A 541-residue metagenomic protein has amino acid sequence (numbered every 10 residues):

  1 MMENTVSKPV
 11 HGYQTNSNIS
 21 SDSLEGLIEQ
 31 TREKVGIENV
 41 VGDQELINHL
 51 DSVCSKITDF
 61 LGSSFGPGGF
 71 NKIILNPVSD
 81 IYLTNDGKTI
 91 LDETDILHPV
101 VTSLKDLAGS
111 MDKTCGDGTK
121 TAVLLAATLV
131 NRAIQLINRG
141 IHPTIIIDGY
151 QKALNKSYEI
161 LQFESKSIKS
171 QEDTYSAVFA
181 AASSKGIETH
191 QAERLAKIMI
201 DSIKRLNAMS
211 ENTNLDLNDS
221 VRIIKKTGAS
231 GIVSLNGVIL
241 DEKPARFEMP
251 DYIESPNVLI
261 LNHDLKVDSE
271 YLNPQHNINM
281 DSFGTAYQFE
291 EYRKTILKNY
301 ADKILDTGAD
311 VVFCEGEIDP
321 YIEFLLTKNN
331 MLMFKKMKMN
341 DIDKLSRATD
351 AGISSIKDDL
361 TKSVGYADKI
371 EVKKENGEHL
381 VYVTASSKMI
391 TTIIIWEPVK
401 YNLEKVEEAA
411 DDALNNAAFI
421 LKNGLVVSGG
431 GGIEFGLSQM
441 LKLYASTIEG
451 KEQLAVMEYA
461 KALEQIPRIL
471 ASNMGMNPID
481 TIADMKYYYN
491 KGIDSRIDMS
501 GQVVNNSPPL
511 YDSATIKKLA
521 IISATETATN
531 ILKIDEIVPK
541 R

Functional and structural regions predicted by a protein language model:
M2-L83, L154-P398, K405: Extended amphipathic alpha-helical scaffolds
G42-Q44, K88-T94, A108-G118, T144 (+4 more regions): A short glycine/serine-rich beta->alpha loop
I47-N48, D95-L97, I393-I394, V399-R541: Extended, low-charge hydrophobic alpha-helical regions
I47-T128: N-terminal cofactor/phosphate-binding cores enriched in small/glycine residues, especially glycine-rich loops such as
L61, A108, A133-I134, Y158-L161 (+7 more regions): A structural signal for well-ordered alpha-helices, especially hydrophobic packing surfaces of coiled-coils
G66, G116, G140, M199 (+5 more regions): Residue-level signature of catalytic and energy-coupling elements of molecular machines, predominantly ATP/GTP-dependent
G109, L129-I141: Feature marking long nucleic-acid-engaging regions of large polymerase/nuclease enzymes
L136-K185, E254, T361-V383, I448-S513: A structural-propensity feature for long, helix-poor, extended segments
